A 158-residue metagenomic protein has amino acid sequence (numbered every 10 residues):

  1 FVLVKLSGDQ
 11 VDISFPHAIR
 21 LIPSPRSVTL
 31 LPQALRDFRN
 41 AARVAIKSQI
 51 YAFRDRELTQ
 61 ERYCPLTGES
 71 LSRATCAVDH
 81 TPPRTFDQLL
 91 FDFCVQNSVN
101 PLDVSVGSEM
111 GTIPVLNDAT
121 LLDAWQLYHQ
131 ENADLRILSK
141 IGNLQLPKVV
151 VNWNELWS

Functional and structural regions predicted by a protein language model:
F1-K5, I137-S139, L144-Q145: Charged, low-complexity intrinsically disordered segments
F1-R56, E69-R73: A boundary/linker detector
Y51-A52, Y63, L122-Q126: A generic local structural motif
R56-R62, E131-L135: Short metal-coordination and nucleic-acid-contact micro-motifs, chiefly zinc-binding Cys/His arrays
Y63-G68, S139: Short cysteine-rich clusters marking metal-coordination/redox-active sites
E69-D134: Histidine-centered nuclease catalytic patch
K140-S158: C-terminal/domain-terminus segments
